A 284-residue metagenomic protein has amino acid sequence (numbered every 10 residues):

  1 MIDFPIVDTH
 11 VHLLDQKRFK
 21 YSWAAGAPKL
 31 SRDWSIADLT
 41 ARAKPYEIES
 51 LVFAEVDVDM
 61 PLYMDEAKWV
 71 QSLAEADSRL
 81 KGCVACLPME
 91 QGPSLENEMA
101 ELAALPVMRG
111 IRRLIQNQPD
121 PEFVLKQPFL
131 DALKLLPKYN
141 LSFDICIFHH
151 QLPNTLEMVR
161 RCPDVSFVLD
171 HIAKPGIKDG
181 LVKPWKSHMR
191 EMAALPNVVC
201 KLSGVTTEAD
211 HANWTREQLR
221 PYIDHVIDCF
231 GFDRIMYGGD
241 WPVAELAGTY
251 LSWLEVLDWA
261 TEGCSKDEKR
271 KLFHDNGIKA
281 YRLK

Functional and structural regions predicted by a protein language model:
M1-A24: Replace "His-x-His-based motif
M1-V7, L30-S50, H225, C229-M236 (+1 more regions): Mid-to-C-terminal alpha-helical segments outside catalytic/metal-binding sites
H10, L51, V70, C83 (+8 more regions): Conserved, mostly hydrophobic/aromatic
A25-R32, A37-P61, R79-P88, R109-Q116 (+1 more regions): Divalent metal-dependent hydrolysis catalytic cores, especially in the metallo-beta-lactamase
S31-T40, K68, S94-N97, L152-P153 (+2 more regions): Alpha-helical scaffolding within the catalytic cores of extracellular/periplasmic polymer-degrading hydrolases
Y63-R79, P163-L169, L219-D228, L251-A260: Short, electropositive alpha-helical surface patch
M64-Q151, E157, K201-E208, A212-N213: Active-site gating/metal-coordination segments in enzymes
F123-M236: Catalytic pocket-lining loop regions of alpha/beta-barrel enzymes, especially the amidohydrolase/enolase/GH5 lineages
